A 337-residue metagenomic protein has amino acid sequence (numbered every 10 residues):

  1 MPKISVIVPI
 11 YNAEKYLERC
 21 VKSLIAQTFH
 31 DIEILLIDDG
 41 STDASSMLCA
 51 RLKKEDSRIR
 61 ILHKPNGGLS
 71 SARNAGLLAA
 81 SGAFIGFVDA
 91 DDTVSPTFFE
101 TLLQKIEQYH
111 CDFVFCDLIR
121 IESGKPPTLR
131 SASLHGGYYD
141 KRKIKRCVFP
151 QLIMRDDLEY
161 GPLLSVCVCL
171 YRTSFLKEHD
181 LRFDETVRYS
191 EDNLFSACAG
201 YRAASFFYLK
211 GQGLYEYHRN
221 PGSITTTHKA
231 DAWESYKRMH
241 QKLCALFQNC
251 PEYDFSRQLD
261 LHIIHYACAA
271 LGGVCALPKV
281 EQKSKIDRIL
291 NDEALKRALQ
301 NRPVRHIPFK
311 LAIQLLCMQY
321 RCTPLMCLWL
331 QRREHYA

Functional and structural regions predicted by a protein language model:
P2-S5, E33, L194: Cell-envelope/extracellular polymer assembly enzymes that use nucleotide-activated donors
N12-A26: Short, well-formed alpha-helical segments that are part of the catalytic scaffolds of diverse glycosyltransferases
S23, D38-M47, P65, D89: A conserved acidic beta->alpha catalytic loop
K64-A80: Glycine-rich, basic loop-to-helix element that forms the pyrophosphate-binding segment of sugar-nucleotide handling
L69, A90-D231: Donor-binding/catalytic cores of nucleotide-activated saccharide and glycerol-phosphate transferases/polymerases
I85: Short aromatic/hydrophobic "clamp" motif used to bind/position activated sugar donors
A204, G211-N220, T226-Y253, Y266-A269 (+1 more regions): Catalytic core of nucleotide-sugar-dependent glycosyltransferases
A245, A276-A337: Membrane-interface aromatic/basic loop that binds lipid-linked glycans or pyrophosphate carriers, typified by
